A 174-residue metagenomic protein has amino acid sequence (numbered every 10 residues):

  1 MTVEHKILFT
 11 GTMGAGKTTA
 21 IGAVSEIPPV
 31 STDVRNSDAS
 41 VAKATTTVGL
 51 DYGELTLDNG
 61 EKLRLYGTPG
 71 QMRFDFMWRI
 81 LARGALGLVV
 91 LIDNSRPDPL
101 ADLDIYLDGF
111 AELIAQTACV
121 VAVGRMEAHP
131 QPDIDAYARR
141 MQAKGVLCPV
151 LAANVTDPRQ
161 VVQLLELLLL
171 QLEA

Functional and structural regions predicted by a protein language model:
M1-T45, G53-L57, R64: Conserved G1/Walker A P-loop phosphate-binding module
T10, T68-G70, A153-V155: A short hydrophobic beta-strand->loop->alpha-helix junction that borders the nucleotide-binding pocket of P-loop NTPases
G14, Q71, S95-P97, M126-H129 (+1 more regions): Conserved nucleotide-binding/hydrolysis micro-motifs of P-loop NTPases
N59-D75: Switch II (G3) loop of P-loop NTPases
F74-R96, F110-I114: Inter-motif core of Ras-like GTPase G domains
G87-L91, I114-M126, K144-N154: Conserved beta-strand/loop subsegment of P-loop NTPase cores
L103-L107, D135-A136: Charged helix-capping and loop-helix junction motifs
E127-A174: Canonical P-loop GTPase G-domain recognition
